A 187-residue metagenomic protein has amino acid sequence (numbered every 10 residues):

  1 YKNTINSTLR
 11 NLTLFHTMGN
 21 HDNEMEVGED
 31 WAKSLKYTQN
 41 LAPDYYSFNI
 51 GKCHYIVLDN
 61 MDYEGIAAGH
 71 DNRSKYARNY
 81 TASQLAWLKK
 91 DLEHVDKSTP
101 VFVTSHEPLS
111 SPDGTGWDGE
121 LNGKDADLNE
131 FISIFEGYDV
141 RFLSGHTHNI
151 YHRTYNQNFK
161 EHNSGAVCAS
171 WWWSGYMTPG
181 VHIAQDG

Functional and structural regions predicted by a protein language model:
Y1-K97, G119-R141, H152-D186: Extended active-site neighborhood of metal-dependent phosphoesterases/phosphodiesterases
G19-N20, H106, G145-H146: Active-site glycine-centered loops adjacent to acidic/histidine catalytic or metal-binding residues that shape
D22, L109, N149: Short active-site segment of divalent metal-dependent hydrolases/proteases that encodes the spacing between
L92-G114: Short acidic, glycine-rich surface-loop motifs adjacent to enzyme active sites
P108, T147, A166: Flexible loop residues that form catalytic and substrate-binding hotspots at small-molecule/glycan-binding clefts
